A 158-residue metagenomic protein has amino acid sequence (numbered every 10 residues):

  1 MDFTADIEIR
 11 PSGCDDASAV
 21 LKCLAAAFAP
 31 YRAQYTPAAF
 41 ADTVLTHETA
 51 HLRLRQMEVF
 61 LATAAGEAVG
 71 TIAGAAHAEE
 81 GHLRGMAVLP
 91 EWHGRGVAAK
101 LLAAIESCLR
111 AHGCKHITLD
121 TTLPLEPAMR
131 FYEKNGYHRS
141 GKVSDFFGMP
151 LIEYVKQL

Functional and structural regions predicted by a protein language model:
M1-I7: Short, low-complexity, intrinsically disordered N-terminal peptides in bacterial proteins
F3, H51, K115-L158: C-terminal "cap" of GNAT-fold acetyltransferases
I7, P11-A17, L21-E91, A99-A104 (+3 more regions): Acetyl-CoA-dependent GNAT
C14, F40, H93, P127-R130 (+1 more regions): A generic alpha-helix propensity feature with a strong bias for hydrophobic helices
L89-R95, L123-P124: Active-site acidic-Proline motif in GNAT/NAT acetyltransferases
R95, A111-K115: Short coil/turn segments at alpha/beta junctions that flank glycine-rich nucleotide-binding fingerprints
